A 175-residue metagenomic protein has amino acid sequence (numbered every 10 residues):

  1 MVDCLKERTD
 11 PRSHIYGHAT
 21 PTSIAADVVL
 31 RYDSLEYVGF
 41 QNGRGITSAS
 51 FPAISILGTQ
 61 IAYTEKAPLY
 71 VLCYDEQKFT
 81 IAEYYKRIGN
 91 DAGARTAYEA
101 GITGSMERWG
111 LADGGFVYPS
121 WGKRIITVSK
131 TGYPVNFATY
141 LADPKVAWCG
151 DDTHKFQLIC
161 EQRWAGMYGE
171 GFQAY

Functional and structural regions predicted by a protein language model:
M1-A25: Internal metal/ion-chelating core segments
T22-Y175: Acidic/polar-rich alpha-helix caps and helix-coil junctions
